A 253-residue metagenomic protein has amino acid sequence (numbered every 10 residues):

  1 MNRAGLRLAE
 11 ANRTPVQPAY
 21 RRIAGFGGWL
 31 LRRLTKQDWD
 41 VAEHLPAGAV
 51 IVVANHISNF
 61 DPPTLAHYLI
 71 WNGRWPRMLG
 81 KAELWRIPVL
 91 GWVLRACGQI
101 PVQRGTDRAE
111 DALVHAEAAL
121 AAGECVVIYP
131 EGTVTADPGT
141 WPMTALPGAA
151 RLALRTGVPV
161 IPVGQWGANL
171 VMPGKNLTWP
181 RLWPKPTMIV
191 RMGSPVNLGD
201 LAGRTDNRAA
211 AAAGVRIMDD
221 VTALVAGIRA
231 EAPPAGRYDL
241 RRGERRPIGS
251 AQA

Functional and structural regions predicted by a protein language model:
N2-P15, A19, E110-A253: Non-catalytic C-terminal accessory region of glycerolipid acyltransferases and related lyso-lipid remodeling enzymes
E10-L34, R86-A96, K175-K185: Alpha-helical membrane-targeting segments
Y20, G25-H56: Helix-to-loop junction immediately C-terminal to a conserved catalytic motif
G25-F26, T64, V89, V114-H115 (+1 more regions): Short Gly/charged-rich anion-binding patches and loops
G27, A96-Q103, G132-A136: Short, basic, glycine/proline-bearing loop/turn elements
L30-R32, L69, L94, A119 (+1 more regions): A generic structural signal for well-ordered alpha-helical segments
W39, I87, E110-L113: Structural motif corresponding to alpha-helix initiation and N-cap regions
P46-T106: Catalytic core of membrane glycerolipid acyltransferases/transacylases, capturing the structured, soluble-facing
